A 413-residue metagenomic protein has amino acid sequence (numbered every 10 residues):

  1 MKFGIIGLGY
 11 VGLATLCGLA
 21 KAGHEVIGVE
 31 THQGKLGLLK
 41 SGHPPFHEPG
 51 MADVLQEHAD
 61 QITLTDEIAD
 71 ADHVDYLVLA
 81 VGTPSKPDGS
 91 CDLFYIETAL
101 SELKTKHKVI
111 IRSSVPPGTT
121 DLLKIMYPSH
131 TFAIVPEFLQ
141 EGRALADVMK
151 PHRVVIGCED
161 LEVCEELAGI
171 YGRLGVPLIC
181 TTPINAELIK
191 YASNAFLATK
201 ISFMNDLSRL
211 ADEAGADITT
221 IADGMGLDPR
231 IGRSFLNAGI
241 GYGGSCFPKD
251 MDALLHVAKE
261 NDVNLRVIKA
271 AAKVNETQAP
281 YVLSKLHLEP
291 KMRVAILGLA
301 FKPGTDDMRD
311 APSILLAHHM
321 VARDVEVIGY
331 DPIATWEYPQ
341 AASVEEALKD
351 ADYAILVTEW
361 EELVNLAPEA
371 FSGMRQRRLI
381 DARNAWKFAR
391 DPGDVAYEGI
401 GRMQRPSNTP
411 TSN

Functional and structural regions predicted by a protein language model:
M1-N413: Structural/interface elements that position substrates and couple domains in central-metabolism enzymes
